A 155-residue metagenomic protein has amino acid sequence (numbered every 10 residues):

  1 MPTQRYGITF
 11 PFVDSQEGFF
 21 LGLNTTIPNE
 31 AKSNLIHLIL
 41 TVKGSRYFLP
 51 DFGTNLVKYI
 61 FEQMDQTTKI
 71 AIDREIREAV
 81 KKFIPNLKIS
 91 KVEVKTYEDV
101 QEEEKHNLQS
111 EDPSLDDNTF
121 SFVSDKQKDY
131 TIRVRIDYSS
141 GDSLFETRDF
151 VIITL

Functional and structural regions predicted by a protein language model:
M1-R74, E78, S90-K91, K95-L155: Immediate N-terminus of the mature polypeptide
